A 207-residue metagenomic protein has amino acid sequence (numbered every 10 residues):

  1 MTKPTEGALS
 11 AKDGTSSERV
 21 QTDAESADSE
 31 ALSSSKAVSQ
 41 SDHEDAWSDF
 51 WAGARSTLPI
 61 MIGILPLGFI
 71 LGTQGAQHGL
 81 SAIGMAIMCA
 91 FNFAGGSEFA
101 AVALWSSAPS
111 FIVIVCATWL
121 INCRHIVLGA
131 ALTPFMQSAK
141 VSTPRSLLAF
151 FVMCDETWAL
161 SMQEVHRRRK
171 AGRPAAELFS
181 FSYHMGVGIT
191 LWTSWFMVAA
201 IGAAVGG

Functional and structural regions predicted by a protein language model:
T2-G7, V20, A31-N92, A103-T118: Helix-loop-helix hairpins and the membrane-proximal interhelical loops of multi-pass alpha-helical transport proteins
G72-T73, A100, A200, A204: Alpha-helical transmembrane segments of multipass membrane proteins
F93-F99: Perimembrane loop-to-helix junctions flanking transmembrane segments
V115-G207: Helix-loop-helix junctions within the multi-pass membrane cores of secondary transporters/permeases
